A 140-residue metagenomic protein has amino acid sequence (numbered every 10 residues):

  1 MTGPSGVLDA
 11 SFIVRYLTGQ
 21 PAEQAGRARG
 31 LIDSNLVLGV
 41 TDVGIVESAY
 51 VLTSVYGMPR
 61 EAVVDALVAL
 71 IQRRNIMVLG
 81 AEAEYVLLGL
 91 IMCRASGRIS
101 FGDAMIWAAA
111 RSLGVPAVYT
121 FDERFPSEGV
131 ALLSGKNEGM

Functional and structural regions predicted by a protein language model:
M1-S5, W107-M140: Acidic, PIN/NYN-like endoribonuclease modules and their adjacent C-terminal/linker elements
M1-V40, Y56-D65, E123, N137-M140: Short, well-structured N-terminal submotif of metal-dependent ribonuclease cores
R15-L17, V51, E128: Residues that scaffold the ATP/ADP-binding catalytic core of kinase and kinase-like folds
L36, I76, V130: Short, conserved active-site loop motifs that form the nucleotide-linked donor/cofactor pocket
I76-P116: Active-site neighborhoods of divalent-metal-dependent phosphate/nucleic-acid chemistry enzymes
